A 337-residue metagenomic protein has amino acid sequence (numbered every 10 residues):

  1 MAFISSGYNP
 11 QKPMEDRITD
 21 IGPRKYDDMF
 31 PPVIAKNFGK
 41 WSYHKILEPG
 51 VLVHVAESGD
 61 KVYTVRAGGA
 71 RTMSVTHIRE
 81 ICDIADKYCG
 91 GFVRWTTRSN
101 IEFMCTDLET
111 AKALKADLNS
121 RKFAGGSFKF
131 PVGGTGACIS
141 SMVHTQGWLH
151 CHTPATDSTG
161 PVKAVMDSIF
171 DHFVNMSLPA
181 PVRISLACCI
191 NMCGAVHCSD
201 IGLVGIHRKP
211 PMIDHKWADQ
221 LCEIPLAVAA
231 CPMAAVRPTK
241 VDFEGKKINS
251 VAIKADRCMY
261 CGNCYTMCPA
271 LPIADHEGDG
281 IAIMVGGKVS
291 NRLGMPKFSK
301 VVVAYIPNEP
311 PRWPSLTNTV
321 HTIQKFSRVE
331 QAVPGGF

Functional and structural regions predicted by a protein language model:
M1-I18: Intrinsically disordered, low-structural-confidence terminal and linker regions
A2, K36-F38, Y63-I224, A230: Small-residue-enriched alpha-helical segments and adjacent helix-cap loops that form tight helix-helix packing
T19-M73, S141-G147, C151, K300-Y305: Short glycine-/aliphatic-rich beta-strand segments at the starts of folded cytosolic domains
V53-G59, C89-W95, R237-F243: Short, flexible, solvent-exposed loop/turn segments with mixed acidic/basic and small polar residues
D83-D86, G90, N119-F123, F170-V174 (+4 more regions): Generic secondary-structure signature for well-ordered alpha-helical cores
R94, L226-I253, R257-A282: Iron-sulfur cluster-binding cysteine motifs and their immediate structural context in ferredoxin-like electron-transfer
R208, L226, M233-A234, P238-A252 (+1 more regions): A structural-propensity feature for long, helix-poor, extended segments
V301-V302, E309-V320, Q324-F337: Long, compositionally biased charged/polar accessory segments in the mid-to-C-terminal portions of proteins
